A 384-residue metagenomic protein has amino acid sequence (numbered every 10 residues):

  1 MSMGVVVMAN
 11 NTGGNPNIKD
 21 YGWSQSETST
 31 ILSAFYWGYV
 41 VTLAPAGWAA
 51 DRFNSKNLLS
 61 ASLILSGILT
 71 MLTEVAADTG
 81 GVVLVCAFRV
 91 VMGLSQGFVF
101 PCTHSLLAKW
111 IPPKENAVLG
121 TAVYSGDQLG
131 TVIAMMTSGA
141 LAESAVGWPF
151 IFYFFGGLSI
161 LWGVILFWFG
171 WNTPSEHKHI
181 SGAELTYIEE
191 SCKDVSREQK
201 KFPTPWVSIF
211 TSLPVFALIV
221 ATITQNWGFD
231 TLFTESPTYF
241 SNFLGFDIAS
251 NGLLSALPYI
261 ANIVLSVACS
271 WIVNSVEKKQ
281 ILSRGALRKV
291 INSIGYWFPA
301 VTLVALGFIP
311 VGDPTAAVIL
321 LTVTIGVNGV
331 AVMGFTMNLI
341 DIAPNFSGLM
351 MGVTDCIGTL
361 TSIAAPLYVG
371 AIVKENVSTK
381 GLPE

Functional and structural regions predicted by a protein language model:
M1-S2, F210-V267, A331-V332, T336 (+1 more regions): Extracytoplasmic gate region of multi-pass secondary transporters
G4-V40: Extracellular/periplasmic helix-loop-helix junction of adjacent transmembrane segments in MFS-like secondary
I31, F35-A44, G97, T131-V132 (+4 more regions): Residue-level signature of mid-helix packing/kink "hotspots" within the transmembrane helices of 12-pass Major
V40-V82: Conserved MFS/SLC helix-loop-helix module at the cytosolic interface between two early adjacent transmembrane helices
I64-T79, S293-V311: C-terminal ends and interior cores of transmembrane alpha-helices in multi-pass membrane transporters/permeases
C86-D127: Cytoplasmic helix-loop-helix junction between adjacent transmembrane helices in 12-TM secondary transporters
E115-E143, F150, L158-S159, P258-S266 (+1 more regions): Glycine-rich segments within core transmembrane alpha-helices of 12-TM secondary carriers
V118, A142-T211: Central mid-sequence intracellular linker of multi-pass
